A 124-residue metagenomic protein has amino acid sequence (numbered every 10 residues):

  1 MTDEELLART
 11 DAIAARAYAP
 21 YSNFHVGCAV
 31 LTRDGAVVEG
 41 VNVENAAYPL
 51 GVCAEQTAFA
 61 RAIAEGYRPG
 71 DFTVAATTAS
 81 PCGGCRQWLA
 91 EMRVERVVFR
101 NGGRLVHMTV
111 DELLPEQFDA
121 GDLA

Functional and structural regions predicted by a protein language model:
M1-E5, G121-A124: Short, low-complexity, intrinsically disordered N-terminal peptides in bacterial proteins
E4-A19: Short, basic/aromatic recognition patches
T10, C28-A29, A58, A62: Small-residue (primarily alanine) positions within well-ordered alpha-helices, especially packing/interaction faces
Y21-N23, M92: Short solvent-exposed loop/turn micro-motifs enriched in small/polar/acidic residues
N23-T32: Short beta-strand scaffold segments in enzyme catalytic cores
E39-L123: Zn2+-dependent cytidine deaminase-like catalytic core
